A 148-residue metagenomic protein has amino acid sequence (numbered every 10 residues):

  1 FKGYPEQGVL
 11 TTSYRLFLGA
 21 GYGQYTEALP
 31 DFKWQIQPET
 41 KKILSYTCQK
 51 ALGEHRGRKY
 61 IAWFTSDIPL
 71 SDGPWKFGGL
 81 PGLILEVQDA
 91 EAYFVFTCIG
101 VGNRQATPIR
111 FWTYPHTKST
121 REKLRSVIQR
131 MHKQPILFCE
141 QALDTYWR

Functional and structural regions predicted by a protein language model:
F1-R148: Extended soluble regions of mature proteins
